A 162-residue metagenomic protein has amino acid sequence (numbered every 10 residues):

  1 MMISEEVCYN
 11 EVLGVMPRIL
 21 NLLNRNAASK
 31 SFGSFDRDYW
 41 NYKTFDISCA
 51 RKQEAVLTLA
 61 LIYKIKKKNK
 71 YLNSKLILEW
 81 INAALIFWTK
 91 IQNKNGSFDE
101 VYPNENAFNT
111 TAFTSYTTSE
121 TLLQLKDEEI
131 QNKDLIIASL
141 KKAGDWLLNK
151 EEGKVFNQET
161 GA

Functional and structural regions predicted by a protein language model:
M1-E54, L61, K75, E79-I86: Low-complexity, Ser/Thr/Pro/Gly-enriched N-terminal "stalk/linker" regions
T44-K70, S74-A162: Aromatic-lined, polymer-binding surfaces characteristic of secreted/periplasmic polysaccharide-degrading enzymes
